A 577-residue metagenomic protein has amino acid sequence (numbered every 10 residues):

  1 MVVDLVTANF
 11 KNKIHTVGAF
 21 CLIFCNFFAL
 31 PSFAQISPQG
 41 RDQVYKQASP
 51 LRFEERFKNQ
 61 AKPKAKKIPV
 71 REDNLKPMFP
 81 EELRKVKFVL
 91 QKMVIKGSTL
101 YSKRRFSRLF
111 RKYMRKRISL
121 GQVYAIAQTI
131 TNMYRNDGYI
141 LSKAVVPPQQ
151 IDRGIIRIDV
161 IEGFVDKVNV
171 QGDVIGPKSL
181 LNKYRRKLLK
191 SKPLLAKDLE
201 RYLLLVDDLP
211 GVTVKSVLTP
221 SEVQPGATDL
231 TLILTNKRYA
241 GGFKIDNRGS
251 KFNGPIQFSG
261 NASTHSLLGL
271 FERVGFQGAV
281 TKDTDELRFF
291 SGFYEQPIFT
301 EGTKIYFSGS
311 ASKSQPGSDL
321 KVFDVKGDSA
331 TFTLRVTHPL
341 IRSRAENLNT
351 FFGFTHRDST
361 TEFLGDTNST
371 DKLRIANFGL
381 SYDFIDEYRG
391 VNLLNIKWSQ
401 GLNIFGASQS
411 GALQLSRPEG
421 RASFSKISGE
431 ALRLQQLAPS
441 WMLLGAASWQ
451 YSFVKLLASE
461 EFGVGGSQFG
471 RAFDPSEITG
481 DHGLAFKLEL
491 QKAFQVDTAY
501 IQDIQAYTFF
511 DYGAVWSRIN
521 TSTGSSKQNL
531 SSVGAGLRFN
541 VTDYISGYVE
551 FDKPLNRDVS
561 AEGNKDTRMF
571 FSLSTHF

Functional and structural regions predicted by a protein language model:
Q35-G249, A279-R288, I427, A447: Periplasmic polypeptide-binding modules associated with outer-membrane biogenesis and secretion
V214, Y239-G241, L268-V274, T300-Y306 (+5 more regions): Repeated loop/turn-to-beta-strand initiation elements of outer-membrane beta-barrel proteins
G226, G254-F258, E286-F290, D328-F332 (+7 more regions): Residues that define the transmembrane beta-barrel architecture of outer-membrane proteins
L230, G260, G292, L334 (+9 more regions): Membrane-embedded beta-strands of outer-membrane beta-barrel proteins, especially the hydrophobic/small aromatic
Y239-G249, G260, F271-K282, F290-G292 (+5 more regions): Transmembrane beta-strand segments that form the barrel wall of outer-membrane beta-barrel proteins
A262, F539, K565-F577: Outer-membrane beta-barrel "beta-signal"
D285-Y388: Transmembrane beta-barrel wall of Gram-negative outer-membrane proteins
T360-I504, F509-Y512, W516-R518, E562: C-terminal outer-membrane beta-barrel translocator/porin domains of Gram-negative envelope proteins and their
